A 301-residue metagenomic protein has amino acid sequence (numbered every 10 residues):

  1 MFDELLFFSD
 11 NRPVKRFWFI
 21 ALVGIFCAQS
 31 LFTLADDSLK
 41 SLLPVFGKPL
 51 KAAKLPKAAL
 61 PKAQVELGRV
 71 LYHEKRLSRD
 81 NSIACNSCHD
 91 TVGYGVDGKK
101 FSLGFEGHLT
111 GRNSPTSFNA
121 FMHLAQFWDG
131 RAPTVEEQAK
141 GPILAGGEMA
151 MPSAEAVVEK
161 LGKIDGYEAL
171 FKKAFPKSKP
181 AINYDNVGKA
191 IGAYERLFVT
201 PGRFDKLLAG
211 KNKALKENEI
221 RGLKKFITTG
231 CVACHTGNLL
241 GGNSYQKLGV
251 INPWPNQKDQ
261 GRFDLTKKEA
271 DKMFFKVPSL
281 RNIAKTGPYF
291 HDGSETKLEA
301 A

Functional and structural regions predicted by a protein language model:
F2-F8, P13-V65, H123, G141 (+3 more regions): Post-cleavage N-terminal segment of exported redox proteins
D36-G141, R203-A301: Short glycine/threonine-rich turn/loop motifs
G147: Central I-helix of cytochrome P450 enzymes
